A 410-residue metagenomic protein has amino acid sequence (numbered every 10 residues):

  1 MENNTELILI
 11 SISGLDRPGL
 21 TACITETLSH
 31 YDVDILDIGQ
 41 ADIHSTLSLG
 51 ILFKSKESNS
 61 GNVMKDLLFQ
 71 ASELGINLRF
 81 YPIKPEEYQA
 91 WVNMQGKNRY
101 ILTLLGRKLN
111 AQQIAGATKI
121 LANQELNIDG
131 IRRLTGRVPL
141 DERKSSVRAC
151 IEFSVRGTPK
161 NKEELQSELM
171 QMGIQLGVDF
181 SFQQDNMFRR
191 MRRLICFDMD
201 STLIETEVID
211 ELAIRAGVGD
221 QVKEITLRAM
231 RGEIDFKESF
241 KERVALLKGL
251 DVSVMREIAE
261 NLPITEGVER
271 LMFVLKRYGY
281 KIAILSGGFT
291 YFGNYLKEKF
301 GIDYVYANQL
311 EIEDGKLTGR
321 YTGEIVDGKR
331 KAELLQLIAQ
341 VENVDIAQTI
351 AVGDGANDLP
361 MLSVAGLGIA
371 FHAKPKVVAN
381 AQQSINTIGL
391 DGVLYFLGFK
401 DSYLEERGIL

Functional and structural regions predicted by a protein language model:
M1-R192: A conserved regulatory-domain signal marking ACT and ACT-like small-molecule sensing domains and adjacent regulatory
L20, Q113, L203-T206, D358-M361: Short glycine/serine/threonine-rich phosphate/pyrophosphate-binding segments that cradle anionic phosphate groups
A22, E26, K65, F69 (+14 more regions): Solvent-exposed alpha-helical segments within well-ordered globular domains of core cellular machineries
E87-G96, Q184-R193, T226-V252, K316 (+1 more regions): Long, charged amphipathic helices and adjacent flexible linkers at domain junctions
L105-R107, C196-D198, L285, V352: Short hydrophobic segments within beta-strands
M187-K237: Active-site neighborhood of HAD-like aspartate-dependent phosphohydrolases
G249-L410: C-terminal cap/substrate-recognition subdomain and adjoining C-terminal extension of metal-dependent phosphatase-like
